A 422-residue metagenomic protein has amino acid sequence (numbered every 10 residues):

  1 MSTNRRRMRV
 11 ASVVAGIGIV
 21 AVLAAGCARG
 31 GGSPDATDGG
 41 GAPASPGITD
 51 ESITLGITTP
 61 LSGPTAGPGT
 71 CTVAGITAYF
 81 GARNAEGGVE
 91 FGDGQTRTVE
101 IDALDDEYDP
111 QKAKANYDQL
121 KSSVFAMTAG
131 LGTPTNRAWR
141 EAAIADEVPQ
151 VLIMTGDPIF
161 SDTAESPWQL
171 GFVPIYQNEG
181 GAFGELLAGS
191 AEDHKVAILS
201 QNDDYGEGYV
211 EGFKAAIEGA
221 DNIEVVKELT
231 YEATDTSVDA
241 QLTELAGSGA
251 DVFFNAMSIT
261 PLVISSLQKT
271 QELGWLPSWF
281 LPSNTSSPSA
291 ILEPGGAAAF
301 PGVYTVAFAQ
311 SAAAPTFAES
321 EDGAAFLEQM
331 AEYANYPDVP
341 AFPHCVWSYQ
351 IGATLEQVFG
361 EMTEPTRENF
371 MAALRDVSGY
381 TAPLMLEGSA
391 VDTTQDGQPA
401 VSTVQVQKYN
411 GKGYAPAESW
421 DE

Functional and structural regions predicted by a protein language model:
M1-T54, W420-E422: Short, low-complexity disordered leader/linker segments with a strong preference for bacterial N-terminal type II
S33-P43, G67-A74, V89-T163, F172 (+2 more regions): Beta-alpha junction/loop-to-helix N-cap segments that form part of ligand/metal-binding clefts
A36-I57, F91-T98, A188-H194: Immediate post-signal peptide segment of exported/extracytoplasmic ligand-binding proteins
G40-D50, G56-Y79, L104-P110, G132 (+3 more regions): Extracytoplasmic "Venus flytrap"
I53, G75-E100, E218-N222: Signal peptide-proximal N-terminal region of secreted/periplasmic/extracellular or secretory-lumen proteins
Q111, V124-K227, F280-Y304: Extracytoplasmic ligand/sensor domains, especially the bilobed periplasmic-binding protein
T270-Y349, A417: Extracellular/periplasmic periplasmic-binding protein-like sensory domains
E332-C345, T354-G413: Segments of small-molecule ligand-sensing domains
